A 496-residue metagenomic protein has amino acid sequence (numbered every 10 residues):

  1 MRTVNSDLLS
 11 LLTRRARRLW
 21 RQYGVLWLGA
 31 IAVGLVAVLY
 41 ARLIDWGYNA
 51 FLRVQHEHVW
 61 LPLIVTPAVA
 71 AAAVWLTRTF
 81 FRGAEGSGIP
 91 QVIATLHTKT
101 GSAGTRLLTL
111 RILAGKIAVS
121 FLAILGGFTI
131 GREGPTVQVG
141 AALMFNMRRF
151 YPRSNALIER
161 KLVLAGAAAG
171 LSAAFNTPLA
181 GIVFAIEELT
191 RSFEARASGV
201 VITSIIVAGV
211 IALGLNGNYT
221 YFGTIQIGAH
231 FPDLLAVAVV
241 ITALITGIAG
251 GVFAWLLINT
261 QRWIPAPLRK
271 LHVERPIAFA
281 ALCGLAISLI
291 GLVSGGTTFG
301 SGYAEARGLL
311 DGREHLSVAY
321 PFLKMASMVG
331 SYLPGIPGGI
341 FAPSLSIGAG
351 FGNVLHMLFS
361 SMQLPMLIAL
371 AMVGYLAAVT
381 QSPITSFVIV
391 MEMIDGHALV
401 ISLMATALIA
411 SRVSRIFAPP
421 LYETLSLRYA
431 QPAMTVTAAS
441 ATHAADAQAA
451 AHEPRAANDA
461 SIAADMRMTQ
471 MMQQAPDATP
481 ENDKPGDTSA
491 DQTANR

Functional and structural regions predicted by a protein language model:
M1-R496: Alpha-helical transmembrane segments and immediately membrane-proximal extracytoplasmic
